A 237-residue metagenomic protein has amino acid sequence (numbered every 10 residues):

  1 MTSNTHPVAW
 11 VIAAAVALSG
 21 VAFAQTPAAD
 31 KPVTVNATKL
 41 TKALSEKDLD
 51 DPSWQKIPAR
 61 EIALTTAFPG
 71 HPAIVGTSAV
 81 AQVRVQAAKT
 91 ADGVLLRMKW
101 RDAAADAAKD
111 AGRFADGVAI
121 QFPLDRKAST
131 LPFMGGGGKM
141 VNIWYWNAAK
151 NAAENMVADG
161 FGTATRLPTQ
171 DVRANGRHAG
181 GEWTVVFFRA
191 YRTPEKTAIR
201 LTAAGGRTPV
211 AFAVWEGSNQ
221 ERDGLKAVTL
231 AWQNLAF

Functional and structural regions predicted by a protein language model:
T2-V11: Bacterial N-terminal signal peptides that target proteins for export
W10-G20: Bacterial N-terminal signal peptides
A22-A24, A28: Boundary at the C-terminal end of the N-terminal hydrophobic targeting segment
A28-T65, A108-A179, E221-K226, A231-A236: Extracellular/luminal beta-rich ligand-recognition and adhesion surfaces characterized by aromatic-Gly/Pro-enriched
G93-R101, W183-R189: Short, well-ordered beta-strand segments enriched in hydrophobic/aromatic residues
D102-K109, E195-T197: Short amphipathic, basic-aromatic surface patches that mediate peripheral association with negatively charged
R173-G181, V185, T197-A204: Exposed beta-sheet edge/beta-hairpin loop segments within beta-rich domains
T197-F237: Long, compositionally biased interface segments
